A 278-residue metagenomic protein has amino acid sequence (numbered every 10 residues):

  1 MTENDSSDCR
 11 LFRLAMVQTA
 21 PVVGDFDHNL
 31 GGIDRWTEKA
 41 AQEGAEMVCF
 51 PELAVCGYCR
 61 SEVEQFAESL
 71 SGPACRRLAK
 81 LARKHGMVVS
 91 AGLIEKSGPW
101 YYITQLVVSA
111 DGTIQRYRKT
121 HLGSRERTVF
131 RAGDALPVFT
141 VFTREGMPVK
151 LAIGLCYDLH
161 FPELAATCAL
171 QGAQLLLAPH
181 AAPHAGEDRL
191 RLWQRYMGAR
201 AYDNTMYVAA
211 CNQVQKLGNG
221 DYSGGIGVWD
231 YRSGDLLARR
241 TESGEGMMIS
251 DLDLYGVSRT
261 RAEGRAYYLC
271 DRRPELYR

Functional and structural regions predicted by a protein language model:
M1-M47, L177: N-terminal active-site segment of His-dependent metallophosphoesterases
S7-C9, T143-V149, R232-D235: Short, solvent-exposed loop/turn segments that connect beta-strands within catalytic domains and beta-strand-rich
F26-A110, I114-R116, A182-M206: Cys-nucleophile CN-hydrolase/nitrilase-fold catalytic domain and related Cys-dependent amidase chemistry that acts on
S71-V88, H160-G246: CN hydrolase (nitrilase-like) catalytic-core segments centered on the catalytic cysteine and neighboring Lys/Glu
A91-L93, T104-V107, P137-F139, G225-V228 (+1 more regions): Short beta-strand scaffold segments in enzyme catalytic cores
K96-L175, P179, H184-Y196, R259-Y267: Active-site catalytic loop in hydrolytic enzyme cores
F139, L236-R261: Binuclear metal-dependent phosphoesterase catalytic core
Y255-R278: A conserved C-terminal secondary-structure "cap"
